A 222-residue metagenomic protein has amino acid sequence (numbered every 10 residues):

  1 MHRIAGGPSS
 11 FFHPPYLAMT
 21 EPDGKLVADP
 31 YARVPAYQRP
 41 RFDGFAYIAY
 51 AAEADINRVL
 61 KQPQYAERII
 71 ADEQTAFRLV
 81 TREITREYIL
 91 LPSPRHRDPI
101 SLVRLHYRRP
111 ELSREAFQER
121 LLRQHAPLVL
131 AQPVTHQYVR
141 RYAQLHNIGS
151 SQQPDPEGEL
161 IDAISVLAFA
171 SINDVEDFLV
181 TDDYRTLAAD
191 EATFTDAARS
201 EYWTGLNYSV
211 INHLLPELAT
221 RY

Functional and structural regions predicted by a protein language model:
M1-Y222: Macromolecular interaction modules
